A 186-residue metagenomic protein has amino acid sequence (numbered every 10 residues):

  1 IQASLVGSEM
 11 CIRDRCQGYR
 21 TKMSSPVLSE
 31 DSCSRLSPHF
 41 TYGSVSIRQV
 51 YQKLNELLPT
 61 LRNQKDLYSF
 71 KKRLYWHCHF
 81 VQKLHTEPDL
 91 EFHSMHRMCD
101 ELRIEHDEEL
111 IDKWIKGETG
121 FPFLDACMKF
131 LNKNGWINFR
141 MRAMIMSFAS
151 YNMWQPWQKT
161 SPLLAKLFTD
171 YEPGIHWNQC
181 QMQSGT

Functional and structural regions predicted by a protein language model:
I1-G7, I12: Single conserved hydrophobic/aromatic residue that forms the stacking wall/gate of nucleotide- or nucleobase-binding
S4, R73-L74, L167: Conserved catalytic core of Hanks-type protein kinase domains
R15-A143, Q183-G185: Gly/Thr-rich phosphate-binding loop signature of adenosyl cofactor/nucleotide-binding cores
Q52, S147-M153: Short glycine/serine- and small hydrophobic-enriched flexible loop segments
F70, T160-L163: Extended, well-ordered alpha-helical scaffold segments
C99-L102, N152, L163-T186: C-terminal, helix-dominated tail/subdomain
M153-K159: Short glycine/threonine-rich loop-to-helix capping motif typified by GTGT followed within a few residues by an Asp-Pro
